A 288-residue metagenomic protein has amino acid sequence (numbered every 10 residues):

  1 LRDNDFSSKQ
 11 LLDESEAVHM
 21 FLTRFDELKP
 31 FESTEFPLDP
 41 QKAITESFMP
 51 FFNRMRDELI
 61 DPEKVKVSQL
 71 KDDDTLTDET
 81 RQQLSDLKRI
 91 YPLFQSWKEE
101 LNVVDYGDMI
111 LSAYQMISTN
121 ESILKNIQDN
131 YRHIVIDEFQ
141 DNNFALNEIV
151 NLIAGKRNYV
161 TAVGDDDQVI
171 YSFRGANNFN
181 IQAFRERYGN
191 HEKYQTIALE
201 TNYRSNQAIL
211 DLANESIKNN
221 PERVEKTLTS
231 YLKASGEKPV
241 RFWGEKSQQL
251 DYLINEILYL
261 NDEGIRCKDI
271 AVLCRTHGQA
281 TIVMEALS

Functional and structural regions predicted by a protein language model:
L1-L111, E121, D129, N158: A basic/glycine-biased coupling hinge at the interface between accessory DNA-binding modules
L1-S7, S122-K125, D211-N214, N255 (+1 more regions): P-loop NTPase Walker
Y114, S118, N143-N147, T281: Short N-terminal helix/helix-N-cap motif within the alpha/beta-hydrolase-1
I117-I134, G155-K156: Short basic/glycine-enriched coil/helix segment immediately N-terminal to the Walker B
N126, A145, I149, A208 (+3 more regions): Phosphate- and divalent-cation-binding pockets in alpha/beta enzyme and binding domains that engage nucleotide-derived
I127-A145, T161, Y171: SF2 helicase catalytic motif II
D137, V163, I197-T201, K238-E245 (+1 more regions): Conserved RecA-like ASCE P-loop NTPase motor core of nucleic-acid helicases/translocases
F144-W243: Conserved RecA-like helicase ATPase core segment that couples NTP binding/hydrolysis to strand translocation
